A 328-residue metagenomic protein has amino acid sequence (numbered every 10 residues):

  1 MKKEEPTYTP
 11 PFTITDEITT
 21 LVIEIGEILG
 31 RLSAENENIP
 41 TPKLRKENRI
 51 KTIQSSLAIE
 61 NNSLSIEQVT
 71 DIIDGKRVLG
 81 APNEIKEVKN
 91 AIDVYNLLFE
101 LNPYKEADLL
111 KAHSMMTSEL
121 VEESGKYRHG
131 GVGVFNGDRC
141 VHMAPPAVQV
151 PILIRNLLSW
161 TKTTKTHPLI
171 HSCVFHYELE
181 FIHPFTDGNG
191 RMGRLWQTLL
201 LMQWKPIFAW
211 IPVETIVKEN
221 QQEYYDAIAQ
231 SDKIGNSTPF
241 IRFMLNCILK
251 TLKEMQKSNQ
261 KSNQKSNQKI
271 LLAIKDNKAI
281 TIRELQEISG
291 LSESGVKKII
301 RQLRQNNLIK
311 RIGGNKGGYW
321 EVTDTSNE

Functional and structural regions predicted by a protein language model:
M1-E328: FIC/Doc superfamily catalytic core
